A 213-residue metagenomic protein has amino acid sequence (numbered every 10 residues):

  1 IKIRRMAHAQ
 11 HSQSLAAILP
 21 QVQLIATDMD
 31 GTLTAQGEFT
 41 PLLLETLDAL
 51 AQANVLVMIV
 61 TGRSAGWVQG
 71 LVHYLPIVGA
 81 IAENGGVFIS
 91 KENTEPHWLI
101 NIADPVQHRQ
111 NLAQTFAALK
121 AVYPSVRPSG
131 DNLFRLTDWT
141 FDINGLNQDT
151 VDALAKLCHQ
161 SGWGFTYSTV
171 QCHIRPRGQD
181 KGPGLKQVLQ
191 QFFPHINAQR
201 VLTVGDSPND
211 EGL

Functional and structural regions predicted by a protein language model:
I1-T27, R200: Non-catalytic pre-domain segments flanking phosphatase-related domains
H8-S12, A65, S207-P208: Structural motif corresponding to alpha-helix initiation and N-cap regions
P20-V22, N54, I77, L136 (+1 more regions): A general structural motif
F39-D131, D206: Active-site phosphate-binding/coordination module
A118-L213: Conserved acidic, metal-coordinating active-site core of Asp-based, Mg2+-dependent phosphoryl-transfer enzymes
